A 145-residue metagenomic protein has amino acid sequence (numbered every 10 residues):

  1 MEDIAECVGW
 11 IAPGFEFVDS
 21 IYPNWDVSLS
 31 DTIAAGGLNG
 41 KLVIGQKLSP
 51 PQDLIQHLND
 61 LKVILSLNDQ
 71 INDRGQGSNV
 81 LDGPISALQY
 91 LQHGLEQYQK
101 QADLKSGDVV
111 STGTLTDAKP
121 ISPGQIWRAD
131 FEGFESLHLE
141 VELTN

Functional and structural regions predicted by a protein language model:
M1-G83, L88, Q92, E96-Q101 (+1 more regions): Catalytic-core "active-site belt" of small-molecule-metabolizing enzymes, emphasizing His/Asp/Glu-rich regions
I44, T116-D117: Histidine-centered metal-chelating micro-motifs
P123, G133-E135: Short loop/turn positions at the edges of beta-strands in beta-sheet-rich folds
